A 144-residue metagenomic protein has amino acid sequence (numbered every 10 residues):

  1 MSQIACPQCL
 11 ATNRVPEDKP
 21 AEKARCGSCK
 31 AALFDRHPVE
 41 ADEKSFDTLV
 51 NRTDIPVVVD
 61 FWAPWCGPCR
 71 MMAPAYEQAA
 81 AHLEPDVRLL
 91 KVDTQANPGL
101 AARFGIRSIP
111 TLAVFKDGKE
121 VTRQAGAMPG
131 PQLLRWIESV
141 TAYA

Functional and structural regions predicted by a protein language model:
C6-C9, C26-C29: Short cysteine-rich clusters marking metal-coordination/redox-active sites
N13, L33, A73: Cys/His-rich microdomains that often coordinate metals
V15-A24: Short linker/helix segments within small regulatory modules
P38-V57: A short beta-strand-turn-helix
A41, F61, Y76-G99, I106: Thiol-based oxidoreductase modules, predominantly thioredoxin-like and allied folds used for disulfide exchange
D54, F61-W65, S108: Short pre-active-site segment immediately N-terminal to redox-active cysteine/selenocysteine motifs in thiol-based
F61-A75: Conserved redox-active cysteine motifs that mediate thiol-disulfide chemistry, especially di-cysteine Cys-X(1-2)-Cys
S108, A113-A144: Non-catalytic, surface beta->alpha helical segment in thiol-disulfide oxidoreductase systems
